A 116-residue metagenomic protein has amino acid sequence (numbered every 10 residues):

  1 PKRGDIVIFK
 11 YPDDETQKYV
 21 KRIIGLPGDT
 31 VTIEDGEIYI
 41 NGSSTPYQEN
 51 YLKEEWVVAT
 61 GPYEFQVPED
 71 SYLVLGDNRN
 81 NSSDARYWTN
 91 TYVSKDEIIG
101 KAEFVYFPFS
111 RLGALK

Functional and structural regions predicted by a protein language model:
P1-K116: Soluble "head" domains of membrane/secretory-pathway proteins
